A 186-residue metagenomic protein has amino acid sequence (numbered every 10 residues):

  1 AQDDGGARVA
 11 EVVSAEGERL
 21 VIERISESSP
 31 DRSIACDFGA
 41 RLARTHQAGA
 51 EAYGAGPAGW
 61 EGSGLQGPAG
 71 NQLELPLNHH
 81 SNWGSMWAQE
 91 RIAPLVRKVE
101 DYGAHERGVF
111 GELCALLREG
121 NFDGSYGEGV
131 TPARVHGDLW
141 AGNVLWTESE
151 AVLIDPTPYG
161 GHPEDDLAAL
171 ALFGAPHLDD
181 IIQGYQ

Functional and structural regions predicted by a protein language model:
A1-S85: ATP-binding pocket architecture of kinase catalytic cores
V9-V13, R41-A69, Y102, V130-L139 (+5 more regions): Structured catalytic cores of enzymes that bind and process phosphorylated ligands/cofactors
A15-R19, S26-S28, I92, W140-A141 (+1 more regions): Short, solvent-exposed loop/turn segments at secondary-structure junctions
I22, A93, A168: Nucleotide phosphate-binding site architecture
D31-I34, E106, G174: Residue-level preference for long, well-ordered alpha-helices that form the structural scaffold of enzyme catalytic
D37-R44, E112, L116, D180 (+1 more regions): Alpha-helical elements of Rossmann-like donor-binding domains used by nucleotide-donor carbohydrate transfer enzymes
A50-R134: An alpha-helical support segment within catalytic cores of ATP-dependent transferases
H79, W83-A88, R97, E128-R134 (+1 more regions): Active-site Asp-x-Gly
